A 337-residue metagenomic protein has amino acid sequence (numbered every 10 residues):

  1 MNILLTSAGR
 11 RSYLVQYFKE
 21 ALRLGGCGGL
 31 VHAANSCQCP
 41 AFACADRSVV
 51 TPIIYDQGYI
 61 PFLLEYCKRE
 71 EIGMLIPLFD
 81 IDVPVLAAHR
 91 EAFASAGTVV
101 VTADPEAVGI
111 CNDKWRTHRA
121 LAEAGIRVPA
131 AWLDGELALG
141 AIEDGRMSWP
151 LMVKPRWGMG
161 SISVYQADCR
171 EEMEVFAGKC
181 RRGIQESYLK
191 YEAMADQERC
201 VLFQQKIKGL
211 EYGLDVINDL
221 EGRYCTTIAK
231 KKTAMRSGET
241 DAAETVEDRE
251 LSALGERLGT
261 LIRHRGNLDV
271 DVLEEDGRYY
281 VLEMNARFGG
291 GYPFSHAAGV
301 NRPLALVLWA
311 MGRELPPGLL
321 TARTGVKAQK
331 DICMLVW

Functional and structural regions predicted by a protein language model:
M1-L4, P150, L202: Residues that mark the start of a beta-strand
M1-T102: ATP-binding N-terminal substructure of ATP-dependent carboxylate-amine bond-forming enzymes
C67, E143-D144, G259: Short hydrophobic patches on amphipathic alpha-helices that form coiled-coil/helix-mediated interaction surfaces
A94-S163, R182-K190: A conserved helix-loop-beta module that forms one wall/lid of the active-site cleft in ATP-utilizing catalytic domains
R127-P129, D168-I207, S237: Conserved ATP-binding module of the ATP-grasp superfamily
G140-A141, E275, L304-W337: Peripheral (often C-terminal) accessory segments that flank ATP-dependent C-N-forming ligase machineries
Y165, V175-A177, V201-Q205, E211-K231 (+2 more regions): Beta-strand scaffold of nucleotide-dependent catalytic cores
C200, M235-D276, V281, N285 (+1 more regions): A long amphipathic alpha-helix within ATP-dependent nucleotide-binding catalytic cores
